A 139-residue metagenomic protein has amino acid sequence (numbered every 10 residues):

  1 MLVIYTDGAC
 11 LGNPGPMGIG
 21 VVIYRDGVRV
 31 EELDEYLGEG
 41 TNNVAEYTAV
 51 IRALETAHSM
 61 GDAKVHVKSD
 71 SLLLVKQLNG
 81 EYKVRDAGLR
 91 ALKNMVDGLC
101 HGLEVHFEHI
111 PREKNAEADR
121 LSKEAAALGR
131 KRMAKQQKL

Functional and structural regions predicted by a protein language model:
M1-V44, E55-S59, A63: RNase H-like nuclease fold core
L2-V3, K123, L139: Charged, low-complexity, intrinsically disordered terminal regions
T6-N13, I51-R132: RNase H catalytic domain
E39-V44, T48, V84-A87: Residues at secondary-structure transition points
M133-L139: Extended, charge-rich low-complexity interaction segments
